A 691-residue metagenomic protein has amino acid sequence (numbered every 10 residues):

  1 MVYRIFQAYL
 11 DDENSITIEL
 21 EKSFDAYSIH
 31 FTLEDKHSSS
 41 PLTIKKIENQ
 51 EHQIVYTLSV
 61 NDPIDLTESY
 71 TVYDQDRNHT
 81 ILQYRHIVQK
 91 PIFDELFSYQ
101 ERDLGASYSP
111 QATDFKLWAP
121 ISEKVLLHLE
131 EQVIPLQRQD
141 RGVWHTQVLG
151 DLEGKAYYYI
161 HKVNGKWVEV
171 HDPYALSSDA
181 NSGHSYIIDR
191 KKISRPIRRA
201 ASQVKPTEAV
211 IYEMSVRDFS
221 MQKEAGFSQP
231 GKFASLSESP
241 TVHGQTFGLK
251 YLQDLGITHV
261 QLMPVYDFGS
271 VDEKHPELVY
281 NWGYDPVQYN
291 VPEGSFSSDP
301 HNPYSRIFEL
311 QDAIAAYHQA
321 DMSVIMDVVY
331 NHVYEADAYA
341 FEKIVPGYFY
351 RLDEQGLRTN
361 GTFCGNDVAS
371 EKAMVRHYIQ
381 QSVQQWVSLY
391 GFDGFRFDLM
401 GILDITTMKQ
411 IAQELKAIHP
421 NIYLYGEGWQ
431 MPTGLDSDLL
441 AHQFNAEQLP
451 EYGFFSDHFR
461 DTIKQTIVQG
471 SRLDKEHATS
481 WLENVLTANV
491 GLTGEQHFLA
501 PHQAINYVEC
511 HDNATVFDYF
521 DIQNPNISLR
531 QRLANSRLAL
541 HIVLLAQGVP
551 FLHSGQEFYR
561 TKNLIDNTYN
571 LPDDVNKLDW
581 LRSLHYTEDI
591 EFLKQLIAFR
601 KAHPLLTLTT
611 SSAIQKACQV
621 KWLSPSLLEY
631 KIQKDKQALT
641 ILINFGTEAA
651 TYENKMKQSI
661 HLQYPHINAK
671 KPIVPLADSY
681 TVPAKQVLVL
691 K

Functional and structural regions predicted by a protein language model:
V2-L10, E48-P110, D114, V133-S235: The feature marks proteins involved in alpha-glucan
L20-A26, W118-K124, G646-T647, K657: Short proline/glycine-enriched turn/loop motifs at strand-loop junctions of beta-rich domains
S23-L42, E123-E131: Short, surface-exposed alpha-helix to beta-strand junction/turn motifs within ectodomains of secreted and cell-envelope
L117, M214, L262, Y317 (+7 more regions): Conserved, mostly hydrophobic/aromatic
A119, G154-K155, I673-K691: C-terminal beta-strand-rich structural cap/linker in extracellular carbohydrate-active enzymes
N181-I188, A412-Q413, A417-Y559, L564-I565 (+5 more regions): Conserved alpha/beta catalytic core and glycan-binding cleft of carbohydrate-active enzymes
R217-Y390, M400-L403, M408-H419: Substrate-binding/active-site clefts of carbohydrate-active enzymes
H585-L608: Catalytic cores of secreted or luminal carbohydrate-active enzymes
